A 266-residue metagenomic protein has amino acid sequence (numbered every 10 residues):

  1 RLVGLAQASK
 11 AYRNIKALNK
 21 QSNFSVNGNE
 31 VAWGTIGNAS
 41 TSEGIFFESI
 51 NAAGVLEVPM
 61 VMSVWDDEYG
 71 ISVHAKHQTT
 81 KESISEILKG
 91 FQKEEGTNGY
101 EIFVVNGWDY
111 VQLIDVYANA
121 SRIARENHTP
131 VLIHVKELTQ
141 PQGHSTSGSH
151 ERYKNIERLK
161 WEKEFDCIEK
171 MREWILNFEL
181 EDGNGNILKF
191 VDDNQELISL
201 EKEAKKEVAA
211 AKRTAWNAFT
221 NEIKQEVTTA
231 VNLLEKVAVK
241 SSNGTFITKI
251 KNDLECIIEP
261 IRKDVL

Functional and structural regions predicted by a protein language model:
R1-I223: Glycine-rich ThDP/TPP pyrophosphate-binding loop and its adjacent helix/strand module within ThDP-dependent enzymes
K170, E196-S199, T229, T245 (+1 more regions): Exposed alpha-helical structural elements
I175-F178, V237, L254-I257: Generic structural signal for hydrophobic core residues of well-folded globular domains
N217-T248: Terminal amphipathic helices with adjacent charged low-complexity linkers/tails
T245-L266: Non-catalytic terminal/interface segments that mediate subunit docking, oligomerization, and allosteric communication
